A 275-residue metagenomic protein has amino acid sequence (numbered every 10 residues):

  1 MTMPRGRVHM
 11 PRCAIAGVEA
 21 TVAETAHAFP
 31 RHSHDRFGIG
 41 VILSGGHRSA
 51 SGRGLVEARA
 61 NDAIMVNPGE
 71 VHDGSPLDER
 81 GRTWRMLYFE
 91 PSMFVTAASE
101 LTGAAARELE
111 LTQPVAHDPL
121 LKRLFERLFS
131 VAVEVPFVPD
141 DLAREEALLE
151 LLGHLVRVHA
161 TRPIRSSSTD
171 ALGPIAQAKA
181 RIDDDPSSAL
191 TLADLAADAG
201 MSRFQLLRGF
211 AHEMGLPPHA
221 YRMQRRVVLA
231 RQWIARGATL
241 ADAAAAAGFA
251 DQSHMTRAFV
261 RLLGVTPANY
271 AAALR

Functional and structural regions predicted by a protein language model:
M3-A106, F137: N-terminal regulatory/effector-sensing and dimerization cores that precede helix-turn-helix DNA-binding domains
H34, H219, A241: His-enriched metal-coordination microenvironments in redox/metal-binding proteins
E100-S167: Amphipathic alpha-helical segments enriched in hydrophobic/aromatic residues interleaved with Lys/Arg
R127-P139, H154-R162, A178-L190, F210 (+4 more regions): Basic, amphipathic alpha-helical hairpins
A143-E150, G173, Q177, D194: Amphipathic alpha-helical interaction segments
T161-R162, A272-R275: Short, charged, intrinsically disordered terminal tails
D170-A178, M214, M223-R226: N-terminal positioning helix adjacent to the helix-turn-helix/winged-helix DNA-binding module
D183, S188-R225, A235, A244-A273: Basic/polar phosphate-binding segments, predominantly the helix-turn-helix DNA-binding elements of transcriptional
